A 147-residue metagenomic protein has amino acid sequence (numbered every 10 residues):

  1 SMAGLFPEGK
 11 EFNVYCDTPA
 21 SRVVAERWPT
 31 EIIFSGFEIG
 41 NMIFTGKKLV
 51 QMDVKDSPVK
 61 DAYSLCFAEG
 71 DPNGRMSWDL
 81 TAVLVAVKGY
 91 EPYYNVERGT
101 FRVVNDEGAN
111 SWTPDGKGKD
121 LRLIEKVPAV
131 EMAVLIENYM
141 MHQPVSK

Functional and structural regions predicted by a protein language model:
S1-G9: Class I SAM-dependent methyltransferase SAM-binding "motif I" and its flanking Rossmann-like core
Y15-P19, V23-E26, E31-K147: Conformational coupling and interaction surfaces
